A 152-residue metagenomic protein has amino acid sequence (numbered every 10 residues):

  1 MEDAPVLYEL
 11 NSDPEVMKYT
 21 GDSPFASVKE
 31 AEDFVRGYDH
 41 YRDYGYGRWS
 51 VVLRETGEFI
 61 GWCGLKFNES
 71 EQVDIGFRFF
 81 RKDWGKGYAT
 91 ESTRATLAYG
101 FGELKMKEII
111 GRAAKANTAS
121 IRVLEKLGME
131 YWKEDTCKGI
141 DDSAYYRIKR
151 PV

Functional and structural regions predicted by a protein language model:
M1-Y19, V52-V152: Acyl-donor (CoA/ACP) binding surface of acyl/acetyltransferases
E15-G37: Conserved GNAT-fold acetyl-CoA-binding loop/helix
S23, Y46-G47, I140: Sparse recognition of residues in long alpha-helices and their boundaries
A26-E30, Y38-D39, V52-R54, F80-K82: Juxtamembrane/interface motifs at transmembrane-helix termini
R36-S50: A short helix-loop-beta-strand connector motif used in the catalytic cores of GNAT acetyltransferases and, in some
